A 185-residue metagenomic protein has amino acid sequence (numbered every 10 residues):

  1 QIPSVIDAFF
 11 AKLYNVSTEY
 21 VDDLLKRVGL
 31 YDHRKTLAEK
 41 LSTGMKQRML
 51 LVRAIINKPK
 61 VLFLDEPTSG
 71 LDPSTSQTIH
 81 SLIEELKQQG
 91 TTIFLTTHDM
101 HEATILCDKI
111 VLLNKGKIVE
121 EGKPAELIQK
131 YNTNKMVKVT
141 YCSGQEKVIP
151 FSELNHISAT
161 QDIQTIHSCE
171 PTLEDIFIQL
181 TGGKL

Functional and structural regions predicted by a protein language model:
A8-K12, V16-H33: Conserved ABC ATPase "signature" region
K58: Conserved catalytic motifs of ABC-family nucleotide-binding domains
L62-D65: Catalytic Walker B motif of ABC-type/P-loop ATPase nucleotide-binding domains
A103-I105: A short, surface-exposed alpha-helical micro-motif characterized by mixed small hydrophobic and charged/polar residues
E121-G122: ABC ATPase "signature
E126-L185: Short, charged/small-residue-rich alpha-helical element at the C-terminal edge of ABC transporter nucleotide-binding
